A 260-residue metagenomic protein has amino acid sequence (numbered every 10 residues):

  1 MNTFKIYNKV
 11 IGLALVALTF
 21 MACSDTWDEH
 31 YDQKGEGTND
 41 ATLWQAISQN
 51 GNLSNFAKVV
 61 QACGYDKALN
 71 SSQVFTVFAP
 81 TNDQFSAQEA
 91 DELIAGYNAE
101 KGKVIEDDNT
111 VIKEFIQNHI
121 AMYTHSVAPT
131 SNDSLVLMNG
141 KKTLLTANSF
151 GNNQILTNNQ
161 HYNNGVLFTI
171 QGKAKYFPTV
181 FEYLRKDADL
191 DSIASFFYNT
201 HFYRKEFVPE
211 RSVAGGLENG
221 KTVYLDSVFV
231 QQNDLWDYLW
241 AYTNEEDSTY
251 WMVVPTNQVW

Functional and structural regions predicted by a protein language model:
M1-C23: Sec-dependent bacterial lipoprotein signal peptides
C23-W260: Mature, structured domains of secreted/extracytosolic soluble proteins
